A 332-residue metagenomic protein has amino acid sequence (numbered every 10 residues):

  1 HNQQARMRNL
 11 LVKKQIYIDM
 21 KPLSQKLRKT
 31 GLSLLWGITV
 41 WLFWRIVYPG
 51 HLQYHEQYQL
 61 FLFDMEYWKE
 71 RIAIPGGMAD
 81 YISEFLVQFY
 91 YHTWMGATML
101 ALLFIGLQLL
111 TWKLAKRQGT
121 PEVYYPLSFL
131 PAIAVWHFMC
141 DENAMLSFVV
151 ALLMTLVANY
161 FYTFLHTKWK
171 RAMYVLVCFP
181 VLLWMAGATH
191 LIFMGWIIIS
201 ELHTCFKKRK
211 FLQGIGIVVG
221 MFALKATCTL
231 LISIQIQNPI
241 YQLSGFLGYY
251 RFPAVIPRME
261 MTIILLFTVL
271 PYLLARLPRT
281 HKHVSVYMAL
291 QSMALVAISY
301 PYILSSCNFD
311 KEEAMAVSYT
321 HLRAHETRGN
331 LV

Functional and structural regions predicted by a protein language model:
K14-V40, A275-V286: Start-transfer (signal-anchor) and selected internal transmembrane alpha helices of multi-pass inner/ER membrane
K29-L52, G220-T229, A294-Y302: Transmembrane signal-anchor helices characteristic of membrane glycosylation enzymes that use polyprenol
F43-L103: Membrane-interface coil-to-helix junctions
Q57, I72-G76, G96, L100 (+3 more regions): Membrane-interface micro-motifs in multi-pass membrane enzymes
H166-P180, F211-I215: Short hydrophobic alpha-helices at membrane interfaces in multi-pass membrane enzymes
G214-R276: Membrane-embedded alpha-helical segments of integral membrane proteins
T280-Y319: Hydrophobic alpha-helical transmembrane segments in integral membrane proteins
T320-T327: Conserved small/polar residues in nucleotide/adenosyl-binding loops
